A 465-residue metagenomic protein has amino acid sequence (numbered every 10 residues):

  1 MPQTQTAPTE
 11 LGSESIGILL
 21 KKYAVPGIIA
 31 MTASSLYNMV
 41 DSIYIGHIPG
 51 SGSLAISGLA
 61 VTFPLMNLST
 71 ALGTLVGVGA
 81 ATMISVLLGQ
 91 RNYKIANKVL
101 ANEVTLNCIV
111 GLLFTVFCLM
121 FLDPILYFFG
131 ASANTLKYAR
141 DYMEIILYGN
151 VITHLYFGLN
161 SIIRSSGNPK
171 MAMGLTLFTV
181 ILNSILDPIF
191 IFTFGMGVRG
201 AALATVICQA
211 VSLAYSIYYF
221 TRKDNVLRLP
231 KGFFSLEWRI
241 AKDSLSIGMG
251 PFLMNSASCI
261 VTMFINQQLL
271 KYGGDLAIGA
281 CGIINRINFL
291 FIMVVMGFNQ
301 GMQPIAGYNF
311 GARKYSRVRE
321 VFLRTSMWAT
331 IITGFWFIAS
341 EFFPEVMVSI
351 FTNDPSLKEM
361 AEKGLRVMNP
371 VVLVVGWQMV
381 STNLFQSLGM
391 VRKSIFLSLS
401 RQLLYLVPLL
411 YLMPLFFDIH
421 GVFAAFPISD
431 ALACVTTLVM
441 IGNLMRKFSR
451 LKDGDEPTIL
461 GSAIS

Functional and structural regions predicted by a protein language model:
M1-A24, I84-V151, T193-M249, A306-V371 (+1 more regions): Short alpha-helical transmembrane segments in multi-pass integral membrane proteins
V25, D41, A80, F121-L122 (+13 more regions): Hydrophobic/aromatic residues in alpha-helical transmembrane segments
I28-T82, I146-T153, K242-N309, A329-F337 (+3 more regions): Transmembrane helix-bundle signature of multi-pass secondary active exporters and lipid flippases
L36-M39, H47, S53, L87-Q90 (+6 more regions): Helix-loop interface residues and adjacent transmembrane-helix termini in multi-pass membrane transporters, primarily
S42, S53-I56, Y93, L122 (+6 more regions): Membrane-helix interface/capping residues of multi-pass secondary transporters
I56-V116, T153-A172, A280-P344, V375-G389 (+1 more regions): Small-residue-rich hydrophobic transmembrane alpha-helices
L68, N183-P188, L213-I217, F289-M293 (+3 more regions): Hydrophobic transmembrane alpha-helices of multi-pass small-molecule transporters
I146-R164, L175-N183, A201-A214, M296-Q300 (+3 more regions): Short runs within selected transmembrane alpha-helices of multi-pass transporters and secretion channels
